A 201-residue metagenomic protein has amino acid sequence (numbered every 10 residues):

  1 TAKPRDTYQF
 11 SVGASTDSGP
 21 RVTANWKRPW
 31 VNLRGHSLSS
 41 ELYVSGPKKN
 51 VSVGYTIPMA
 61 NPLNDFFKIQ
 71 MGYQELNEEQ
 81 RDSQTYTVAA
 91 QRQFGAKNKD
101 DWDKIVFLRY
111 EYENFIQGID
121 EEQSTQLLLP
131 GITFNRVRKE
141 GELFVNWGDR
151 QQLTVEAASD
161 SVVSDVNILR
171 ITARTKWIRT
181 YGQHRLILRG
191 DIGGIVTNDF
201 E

Functional and structural regions predicted by a protein language model:
T1-Q152: Gram-negative/organellar outer-membrane beta-barrel architecture
F134, L153, T175, G190: Conserved hydrophobic/aromatic pocket- or pore-lining residues that grip, position, or stack substrates in active sites
T154-D160, G193-T197: Short glycine-rich beta-strand segments
S161-V162, R170: Acidic, glycine-rich flexible loop/linker segments
T172-R179: Short secondary-structure subsegments characteristic of cysteine-rich extracellular domains
G182-E201: Extracytoplasmic gating/loop element in the C-terminal half of outer-membrane beta-barrel translocons and assembly
